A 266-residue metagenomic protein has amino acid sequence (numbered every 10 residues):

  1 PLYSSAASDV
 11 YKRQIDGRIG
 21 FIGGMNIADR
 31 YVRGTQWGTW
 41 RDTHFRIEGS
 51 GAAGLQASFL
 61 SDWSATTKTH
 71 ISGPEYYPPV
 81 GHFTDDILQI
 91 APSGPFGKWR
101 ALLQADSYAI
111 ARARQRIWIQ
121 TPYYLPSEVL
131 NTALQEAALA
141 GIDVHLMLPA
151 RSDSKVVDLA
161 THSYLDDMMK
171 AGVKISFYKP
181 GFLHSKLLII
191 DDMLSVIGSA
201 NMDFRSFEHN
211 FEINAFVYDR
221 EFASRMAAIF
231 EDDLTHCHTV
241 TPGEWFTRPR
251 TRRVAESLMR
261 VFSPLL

Functional and structural regions predicted by a protein language model:
P1-A7, Y11: Single conserved hydrophobic/aromatic residue that forms the stacking wall/gate of nucleotide- or nucleobase-binding
D9-I90, G94, I190, V196-L266: Signature of lipid phosphatidyltransferase scaffolds
K12, R18-G20, R116, D143-H145 (+2 more regions): Beta-sheet entry/capping signal
S93, I119-T121, L148, Y178 (+1 more regions): Thr-Gly-centered strand-to-loop micro-motif
G94-Q104, L125-V129, V156-V157, Y178-G181: A general structural motif
W99-L102, A133, G172, H184: Extended alpha-helical targeting/anchoring segments, especially N-terminal organellar/secretory targeting helices
Y108-K174: Primarily the HKD phosphodiesterase
S154-M202: C-terminal structural cap/anchor segments
